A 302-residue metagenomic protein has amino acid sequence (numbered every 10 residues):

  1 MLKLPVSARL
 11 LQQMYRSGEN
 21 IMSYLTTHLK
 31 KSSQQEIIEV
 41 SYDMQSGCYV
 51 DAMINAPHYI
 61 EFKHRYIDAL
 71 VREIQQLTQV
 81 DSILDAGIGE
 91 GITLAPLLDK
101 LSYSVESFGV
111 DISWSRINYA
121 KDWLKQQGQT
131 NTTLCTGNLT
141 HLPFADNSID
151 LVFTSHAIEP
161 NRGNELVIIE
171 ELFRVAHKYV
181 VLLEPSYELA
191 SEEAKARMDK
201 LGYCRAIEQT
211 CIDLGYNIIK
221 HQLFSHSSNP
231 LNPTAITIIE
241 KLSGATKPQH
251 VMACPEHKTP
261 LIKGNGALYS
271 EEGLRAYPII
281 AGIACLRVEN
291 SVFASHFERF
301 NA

Functional and structural regions predicted by a protein language model:
M1-E36, H250-A302: N-terminal auxiliary segments of SAM/dcSAM-dependent transferases
Q45-H64: Class I SAM-dependent methyltransferase Rossmann-like catalytic core, especially the SAM/SAH-binding loop
I60-Q79: Conserved alpha-helix/loop element of class I SAM-dependent methyltransferases that forms part of the SAM/SAH-binding
S82-L84, E90-N138: Class I SAM-dependent methyltransferase SAM/SAH-binding core
F153: A conserved beta-strand element that flanks and buttresses the S-adenosyl-L-methionine
P160-E171: A short, conserved alpha-helix within the catalytic core of class I
H177-E188: Conserved beta-strand signature within the Rossmann-like core of class I S-adenosyl-L-methionine
M198-N217, H221: Short alpha-helix
